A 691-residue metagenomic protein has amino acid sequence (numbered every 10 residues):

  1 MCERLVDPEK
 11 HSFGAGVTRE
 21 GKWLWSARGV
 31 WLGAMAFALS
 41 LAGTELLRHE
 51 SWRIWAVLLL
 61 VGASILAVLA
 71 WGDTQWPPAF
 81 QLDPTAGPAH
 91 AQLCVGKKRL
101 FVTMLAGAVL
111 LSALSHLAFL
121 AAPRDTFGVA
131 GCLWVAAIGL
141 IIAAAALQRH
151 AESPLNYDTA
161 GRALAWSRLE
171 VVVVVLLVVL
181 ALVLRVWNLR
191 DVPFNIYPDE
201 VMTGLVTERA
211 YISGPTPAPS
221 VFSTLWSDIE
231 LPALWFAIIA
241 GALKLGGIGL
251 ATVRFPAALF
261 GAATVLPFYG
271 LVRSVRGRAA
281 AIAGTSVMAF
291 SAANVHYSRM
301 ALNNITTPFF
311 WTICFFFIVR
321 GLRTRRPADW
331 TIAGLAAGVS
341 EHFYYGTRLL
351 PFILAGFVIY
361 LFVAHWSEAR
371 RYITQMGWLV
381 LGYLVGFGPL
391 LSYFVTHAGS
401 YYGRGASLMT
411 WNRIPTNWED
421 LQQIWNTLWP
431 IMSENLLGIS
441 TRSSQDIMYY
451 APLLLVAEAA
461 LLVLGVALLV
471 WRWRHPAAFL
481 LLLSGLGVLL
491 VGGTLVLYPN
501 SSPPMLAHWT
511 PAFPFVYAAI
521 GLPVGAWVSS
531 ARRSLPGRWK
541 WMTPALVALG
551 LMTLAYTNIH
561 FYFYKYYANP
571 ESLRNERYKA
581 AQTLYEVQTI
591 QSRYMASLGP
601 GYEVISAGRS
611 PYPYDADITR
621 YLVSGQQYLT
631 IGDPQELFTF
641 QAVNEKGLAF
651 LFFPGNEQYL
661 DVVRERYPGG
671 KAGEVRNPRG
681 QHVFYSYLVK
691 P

Functional and structural regions predicted by a protein language model:
L5, L24, V30, L629 (+1 more regions): Aromatic/acidic, Gly/Pro-rich catalytic loop(s) in extracytoplasmic/lumenal soluble domains of multi-pass membrane
T74, L117-A118, A143-A151, C314-T331 (+2 more regions): Membrane-interface transmembrane helices that cradle and orient dolichyl/undecaprenyl
L105-L110, V174-L182, A337, I353-L354 (+3 more regions): Transmembrane alpha-helix segments characteristic of polytopic inner-membrane glycan-assembly/cell-envelope
V192, W539-Y621, G625-Q635, P678-Q681: Membrane-proximal, lumen/periplasm-facing interface regions of secretory-pathway glyco- and lipid-modifying enzymes
M202-T216, F222-L225, L245, G321 (+3 more regions): Transmembrane-lumen/periplasm boundary regions of multi-pass, lipid-linked membrane glycan transferases
F255-V275, I313, V463-A467: Transmembrane-helix motifs of polytopic, lipid-linked glycan transferases
A293-T306: Short acidic/glycine- and proline-prone juxtamembrane loop motifs at membrane-interface regions of multi-pass membrane
Y297-S298, L349, F479-R533: Hydrophobic/aromatic-rich transmembrane helices and adjacent perimembrane loops
